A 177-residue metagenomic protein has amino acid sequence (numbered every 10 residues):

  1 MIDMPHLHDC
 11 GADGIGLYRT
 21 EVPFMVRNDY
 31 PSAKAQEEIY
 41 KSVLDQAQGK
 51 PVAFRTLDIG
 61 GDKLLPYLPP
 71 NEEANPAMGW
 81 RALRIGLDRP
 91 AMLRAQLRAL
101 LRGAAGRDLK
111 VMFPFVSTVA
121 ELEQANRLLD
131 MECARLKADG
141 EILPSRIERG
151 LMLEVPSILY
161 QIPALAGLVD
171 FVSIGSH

Functional and structural regions predicted by a protein language model:
M1-H177: Conserved alpha/beta-domain cores
